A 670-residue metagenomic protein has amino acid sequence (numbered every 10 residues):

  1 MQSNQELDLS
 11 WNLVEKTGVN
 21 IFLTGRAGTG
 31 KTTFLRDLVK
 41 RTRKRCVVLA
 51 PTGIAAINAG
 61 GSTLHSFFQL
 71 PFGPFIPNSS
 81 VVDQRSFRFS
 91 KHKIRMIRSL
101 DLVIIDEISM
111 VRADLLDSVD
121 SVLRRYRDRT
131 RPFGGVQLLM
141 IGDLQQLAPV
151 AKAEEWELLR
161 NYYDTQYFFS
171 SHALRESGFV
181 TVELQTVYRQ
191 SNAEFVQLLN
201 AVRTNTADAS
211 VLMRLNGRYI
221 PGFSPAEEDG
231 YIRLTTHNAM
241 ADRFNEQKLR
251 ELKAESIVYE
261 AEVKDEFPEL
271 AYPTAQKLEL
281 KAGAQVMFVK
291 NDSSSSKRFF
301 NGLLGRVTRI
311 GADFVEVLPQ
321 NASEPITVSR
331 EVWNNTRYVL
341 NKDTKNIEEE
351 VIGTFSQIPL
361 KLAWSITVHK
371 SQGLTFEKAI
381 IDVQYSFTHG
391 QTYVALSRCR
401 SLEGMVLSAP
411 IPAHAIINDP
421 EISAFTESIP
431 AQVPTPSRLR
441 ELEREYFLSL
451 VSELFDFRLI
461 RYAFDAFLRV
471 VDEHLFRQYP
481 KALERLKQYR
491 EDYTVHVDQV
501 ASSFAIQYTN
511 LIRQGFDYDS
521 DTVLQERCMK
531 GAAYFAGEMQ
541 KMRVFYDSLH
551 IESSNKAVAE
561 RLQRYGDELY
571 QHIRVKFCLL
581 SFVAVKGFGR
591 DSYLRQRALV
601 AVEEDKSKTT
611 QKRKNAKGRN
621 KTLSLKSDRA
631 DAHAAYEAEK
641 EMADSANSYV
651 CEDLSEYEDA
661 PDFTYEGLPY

Functional and structural regions predicted by a protein language model:
M1-Y670: Conserved ATP-binding/catalytic motifs of P-loop helicase motor domains
